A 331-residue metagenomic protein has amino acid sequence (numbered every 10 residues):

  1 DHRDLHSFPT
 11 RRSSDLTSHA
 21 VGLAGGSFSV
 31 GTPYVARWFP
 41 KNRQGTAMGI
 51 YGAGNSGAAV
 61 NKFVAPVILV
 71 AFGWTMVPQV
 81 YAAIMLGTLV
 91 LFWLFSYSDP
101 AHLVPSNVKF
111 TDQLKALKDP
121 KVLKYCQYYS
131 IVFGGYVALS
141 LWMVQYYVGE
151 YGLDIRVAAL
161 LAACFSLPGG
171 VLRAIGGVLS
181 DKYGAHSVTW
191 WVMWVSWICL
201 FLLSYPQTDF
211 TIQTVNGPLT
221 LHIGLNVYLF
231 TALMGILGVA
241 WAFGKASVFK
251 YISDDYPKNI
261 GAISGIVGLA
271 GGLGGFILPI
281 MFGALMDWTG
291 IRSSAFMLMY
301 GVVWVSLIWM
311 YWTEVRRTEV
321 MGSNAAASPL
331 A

Functional and structural regions predicted by a protein language model:
D1-S13: Short, small-residue-biased leader/transition segments that mark boundaries at the very start of proteins
T17-G54: Cytoplasmic helix-loop-helix junction between adjacent transmembrane helices in 12-TM secondary transporters
I50-S96: Helix-loop-helix hairpin linking two adjacent transmembrane segments in secondary transporters
A82-L103, S306-E314: C-terminal membrane-cytosol helix-exit motif in multi-pass small-molecule transporters
D99-C126: Juxtamembrane intracellular "pre-TM" segments in multi-pass secondary transporters
P120-V171, K245: Extracytoplasmic gate region of multi-pass secondary transporters
R173-G184, M286-D287: Helix-to-loop junctions at the C-terminal end of transmembrane segments in multipass secondary transporters
H186-V248: C-terminal transmembrane helical hairpin of 12-TM major facilitator-type secondary transporters
